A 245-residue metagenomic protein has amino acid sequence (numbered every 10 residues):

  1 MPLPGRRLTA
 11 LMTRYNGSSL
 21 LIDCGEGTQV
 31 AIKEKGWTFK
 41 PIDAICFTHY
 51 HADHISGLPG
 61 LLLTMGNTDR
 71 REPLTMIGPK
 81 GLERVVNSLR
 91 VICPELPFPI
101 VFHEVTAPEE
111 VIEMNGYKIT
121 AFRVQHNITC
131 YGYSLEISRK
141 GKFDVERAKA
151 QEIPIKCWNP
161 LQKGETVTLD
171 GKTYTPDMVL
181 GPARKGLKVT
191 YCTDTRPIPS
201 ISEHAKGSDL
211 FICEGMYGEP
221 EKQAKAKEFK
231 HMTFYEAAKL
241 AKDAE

Functional and structural regions predicted by a protein language model:
M1-W37, R71-P73, Y133-L135, G181-C192 (+1 more regions): Conserved beta-strand hairpin/beta-sheet module of binuclear metal-dependent hydrolase folds, prominently
M12, T106-E245: Metal-dependent phosphodiesterase/nuclease catalytic metal-binding core
I22-G25, I42-Y50, G78-P79, T190-T195 (+1 more regions): Active-site neighborhood of phospho(di)ester-bond hydrolases with catalytic His/Asp-centered motifs
E26-I77, V101-T106: Active-site metal-binding motif and surrounding structural segment of the metallo-beta-lactamase
V30, S56-P59, R84-N87, Y131 (+2 more regions): Alpha-helical elements of the RecA-like P-loop NTPase motor core of helicases
R84-R90, F102-A107: A gly/proline- and charged-residue-enriched helix-loop-helix capping module
P99-F102, I119: Generic structural signal for residues in well-ordered beta-strands
